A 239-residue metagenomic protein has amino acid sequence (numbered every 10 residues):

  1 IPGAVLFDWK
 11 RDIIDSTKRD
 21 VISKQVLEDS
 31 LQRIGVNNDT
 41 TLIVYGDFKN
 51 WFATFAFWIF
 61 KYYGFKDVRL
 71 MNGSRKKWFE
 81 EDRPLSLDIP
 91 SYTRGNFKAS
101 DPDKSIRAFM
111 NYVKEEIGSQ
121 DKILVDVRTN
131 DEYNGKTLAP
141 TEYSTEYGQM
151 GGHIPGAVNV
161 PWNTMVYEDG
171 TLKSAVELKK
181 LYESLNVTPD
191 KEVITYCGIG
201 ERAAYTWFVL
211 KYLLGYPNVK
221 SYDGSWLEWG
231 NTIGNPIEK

Functional and structural regions predicted by a protein language model:
I1-N38, K114-D190, E238-K239: Positively charged, proline/Ser/Thr-rich regional signature most characteristic of the Rhodanese/CDC25-like
A4, F60, W78, A157 (+2 more regions): Terminal peptide-recognition signature
K10-I13, F48-W51, R75-K77, T129-Y133 (+3 more regions): Solvent-exposed loop/turn segments at secondary-structure junctions within structured extracellular/periplasmic domains
I14-T17, W78-E81, D169, W229-T232: Short, charged, surface-exposed secondary-structure boundary motifs
V21-S119, K136-T137, G152, R202 (+2 more regions): Thiolate-centered catalytic microenvironments shared by cysteine-dependent enzyme domains
L42, K122, V193-T195: Generic beta-sheet signal
Y45, V125-V127, Y196: Short hydrophobic segments within beta-strands
K180, D190-W226, G230-K239: C-terminal soluble interaction/assembly domains
